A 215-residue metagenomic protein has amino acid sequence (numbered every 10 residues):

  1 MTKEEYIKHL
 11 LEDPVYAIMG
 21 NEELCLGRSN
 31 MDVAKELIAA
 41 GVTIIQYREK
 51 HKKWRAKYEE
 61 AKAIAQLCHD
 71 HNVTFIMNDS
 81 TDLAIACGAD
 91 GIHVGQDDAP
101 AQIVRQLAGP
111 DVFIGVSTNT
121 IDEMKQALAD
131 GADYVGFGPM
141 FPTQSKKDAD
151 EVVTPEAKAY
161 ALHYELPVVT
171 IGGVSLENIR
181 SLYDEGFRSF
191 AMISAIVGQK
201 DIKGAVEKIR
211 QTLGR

Functional and structural regions predicted by a protein language model:
M1-A99, Q106-D133, L166, S175-E177 (+1 more regions): Conserved N-terminal beta1-alpha1 strand-loop-helix module at the mouth
A99-Q102, Q144: A short, polar/charged loop-to-alpha-helix boundary motif
Y134-V206: Active-site/ligand-binding-proximal alpha/beta "capping" segment
